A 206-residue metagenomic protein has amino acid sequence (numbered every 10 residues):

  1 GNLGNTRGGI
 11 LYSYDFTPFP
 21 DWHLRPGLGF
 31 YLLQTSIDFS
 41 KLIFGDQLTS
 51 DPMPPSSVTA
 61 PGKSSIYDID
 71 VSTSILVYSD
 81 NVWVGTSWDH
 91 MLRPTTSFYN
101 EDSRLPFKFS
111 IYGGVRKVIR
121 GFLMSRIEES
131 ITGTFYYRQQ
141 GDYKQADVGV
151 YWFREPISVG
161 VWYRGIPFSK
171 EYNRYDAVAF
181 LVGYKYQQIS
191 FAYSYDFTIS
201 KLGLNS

Functional and structural regions predicted by a protein language model:
G1-S206: Subset of outer-membrane beta-barrel
